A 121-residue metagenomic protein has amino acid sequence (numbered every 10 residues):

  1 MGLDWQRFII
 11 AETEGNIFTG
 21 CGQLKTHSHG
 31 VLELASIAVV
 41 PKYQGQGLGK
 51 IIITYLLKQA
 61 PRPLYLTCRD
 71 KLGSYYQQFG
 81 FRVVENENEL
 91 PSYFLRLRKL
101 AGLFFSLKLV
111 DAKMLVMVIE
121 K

Functional and structural regions predicted by a protein language model:
M1-D4, L57, S74-F79: Short loop/helix-cap segments at secondary-structure boundaries that form the rim of catalytic
M1-I10, E14, L107-M114: A short helix-loop-beta-strand connector motif used in the catalytic cores of GNAT acetyltransferases and, in some
I10, N16-A38: Conserved beta-strand in the GNAT
E14, D70, E120-K121: Short, flexible beta-strand-to-coil junctions
V39, G45-K58: Conserved acetyl-CoA-binding loop-helix of GNAT-fold acetyltransferases
K58-K71: Conserved GNAT acetyl-CoA-binding A-motif
D70-R96: Conserved active-site alpha-helix within GNAT-family acetyltransferase domains
E89-K121: C-terminal "cap" of GNAT-fold acetyltransferases
